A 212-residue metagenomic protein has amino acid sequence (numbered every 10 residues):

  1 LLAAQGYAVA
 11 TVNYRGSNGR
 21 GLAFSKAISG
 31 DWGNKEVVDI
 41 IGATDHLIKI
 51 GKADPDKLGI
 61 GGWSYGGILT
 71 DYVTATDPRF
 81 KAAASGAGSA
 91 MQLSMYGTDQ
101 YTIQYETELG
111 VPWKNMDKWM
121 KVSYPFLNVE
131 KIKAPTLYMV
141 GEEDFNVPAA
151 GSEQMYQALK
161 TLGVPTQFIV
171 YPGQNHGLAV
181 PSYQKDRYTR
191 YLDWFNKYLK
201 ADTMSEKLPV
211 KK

Functional and structural regions predicted by a protein language model:
L1-Q5, A10-K212: Active-site-proximal cap/loop segments of hydrolase catalytic domains
